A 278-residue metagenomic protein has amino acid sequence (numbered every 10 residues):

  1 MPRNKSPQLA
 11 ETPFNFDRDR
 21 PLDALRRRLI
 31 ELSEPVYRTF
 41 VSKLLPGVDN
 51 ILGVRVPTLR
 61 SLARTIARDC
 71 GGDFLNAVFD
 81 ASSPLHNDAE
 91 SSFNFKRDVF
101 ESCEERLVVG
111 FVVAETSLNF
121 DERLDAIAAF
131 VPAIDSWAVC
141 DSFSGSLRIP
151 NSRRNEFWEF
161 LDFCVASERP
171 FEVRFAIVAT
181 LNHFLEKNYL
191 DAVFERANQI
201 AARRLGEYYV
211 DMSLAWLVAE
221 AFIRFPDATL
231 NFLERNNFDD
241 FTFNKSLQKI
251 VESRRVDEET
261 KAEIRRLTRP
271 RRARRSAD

Functional and structural regions predicted by a protein language model:
P2-D278: Alpha-helical scaffold domains
